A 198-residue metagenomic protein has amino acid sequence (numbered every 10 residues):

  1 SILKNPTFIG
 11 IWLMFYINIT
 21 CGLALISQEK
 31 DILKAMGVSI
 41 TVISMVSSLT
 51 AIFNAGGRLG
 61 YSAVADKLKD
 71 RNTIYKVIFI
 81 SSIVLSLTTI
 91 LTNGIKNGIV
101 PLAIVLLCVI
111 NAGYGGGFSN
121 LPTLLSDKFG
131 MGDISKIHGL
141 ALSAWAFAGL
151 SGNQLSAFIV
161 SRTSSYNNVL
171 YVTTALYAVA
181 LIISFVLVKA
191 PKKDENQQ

Functional and structural regions predicted by a protein language model:
L3-S62, F118, P122, G152 (+1 more regions): Extracytoplasmic gate region of multi-pass secondary transporters
Y16, S48-I52, C108, G139-F147: Transmembrane alpha-helical cores of Major Facilitator Superfamily
I32-M36, K67, L124-F129, R162: Helix-to-coil boundary motifs at intracellular loop junctions of multi-pass secondary transporters
V38, V42-N54, L59-G60, K67-L124: C-terminal transmembrane helical hairpin of 12-TM major facilitator-type secondary transporters
L121, T174-Q198: Multi-pass alpha-helical transporter architecture, strongest for 12-TM Major Facilitator/SLC carriers used
K128-T163: A late C-terminal transmembrane helix in Major Facilitator Superfamily
F158-L176: A membrane-interface helix-boundary motif in multi-pass transporters
